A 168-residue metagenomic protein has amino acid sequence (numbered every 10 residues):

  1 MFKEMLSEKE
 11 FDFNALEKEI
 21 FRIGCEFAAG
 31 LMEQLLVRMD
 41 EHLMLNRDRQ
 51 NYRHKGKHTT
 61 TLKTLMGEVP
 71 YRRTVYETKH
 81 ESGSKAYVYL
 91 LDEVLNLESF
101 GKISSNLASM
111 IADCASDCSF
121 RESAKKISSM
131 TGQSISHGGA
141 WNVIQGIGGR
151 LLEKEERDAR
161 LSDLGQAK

Functional and structural regions predicted by a protein language model:
M1-N46: N-terminal alpha-helical interaction blocks
L16-G24, S99, I103, A115 (+1 more regions): Catalytic cores of large soluble enzymes that bind and process phosphate-bearing ligands
E33-L45, K57-T60, T64-L65, V69 (+3 more regions): Structured, mid-chain assembly/scaffold modules that mediate subunit interfaces within large macromolecular complexes
Q50-A112: Basic, short loop/linker segments at the boundary and entry of helix-turn-helix/winged-helix-like folds
S105, R121-E122, G138-G148: Short, conserved phosphate-binding/catalytic loop or strand-edge motifs used in phosphoryl-/nucleotidyl-transfer
A115-S128: Short, charged amphipathic recognition helices of the HTH superfamily and cognate SANT/SANTA-like modules
S128-G139: Short, basic interhelical loop/turn and adjoining N-cap of the next helix at nucleic-acid- or acidic-partner-contacting
N142-A167: Short, basic alpha-helical nucleic acid-contact segments in DNA-binding proteins and DNA transaction factors
